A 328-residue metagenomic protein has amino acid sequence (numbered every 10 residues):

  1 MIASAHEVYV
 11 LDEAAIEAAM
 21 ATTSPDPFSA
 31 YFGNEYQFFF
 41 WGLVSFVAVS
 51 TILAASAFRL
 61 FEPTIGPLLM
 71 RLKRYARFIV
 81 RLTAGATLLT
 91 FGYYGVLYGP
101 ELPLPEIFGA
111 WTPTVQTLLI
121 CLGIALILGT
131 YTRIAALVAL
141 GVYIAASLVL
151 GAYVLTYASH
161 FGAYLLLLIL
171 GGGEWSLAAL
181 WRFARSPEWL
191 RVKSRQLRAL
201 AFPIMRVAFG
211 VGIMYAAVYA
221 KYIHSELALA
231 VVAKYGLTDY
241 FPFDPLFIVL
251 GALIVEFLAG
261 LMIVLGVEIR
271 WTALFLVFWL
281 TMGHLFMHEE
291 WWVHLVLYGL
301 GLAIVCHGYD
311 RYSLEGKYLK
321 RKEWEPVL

Functional and structural regions predicted by a protein language model:
I2-C121, L128-L227, Y240-I254, L258 (+1 more regions): Extended, low-polarity transmembrane helix blocks
L227-Y235: Short Gly/aromatic-enriched secondary-structure transition segments
